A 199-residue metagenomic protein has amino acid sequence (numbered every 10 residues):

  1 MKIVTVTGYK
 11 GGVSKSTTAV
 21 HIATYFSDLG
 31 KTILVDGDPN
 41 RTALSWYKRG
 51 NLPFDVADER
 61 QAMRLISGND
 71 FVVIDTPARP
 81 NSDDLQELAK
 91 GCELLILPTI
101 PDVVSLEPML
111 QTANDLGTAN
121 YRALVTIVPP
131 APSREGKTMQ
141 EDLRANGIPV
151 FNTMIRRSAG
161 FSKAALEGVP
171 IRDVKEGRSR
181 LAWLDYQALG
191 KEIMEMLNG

Functional and structural regions predicted by a protein language model:
K2-V13, V20-K90, A165-D173: P-loop/Walker-type NTP enzyme "switch/lid" segment
I33-L34, I74, L97, A123-V125: Structural beta-sheet core signal
L88-G91, N114-N120, R144: Short, conserved loop/helix-junction motifs that constitute active-site signature segments in enzyme catalytic cores
G91-M109, P129-P132: Conserved Switch II/interswitch segment of TRAFAC-class P-loop GTPases
L106-P130: Conserved C-terminal guanine-recognition region of P-loop GTPase G domains, centered on the G4
Q140-R172, E192: Beta-strand-loop-alpha "switch" segments that mediate conformational coupling across diverse proteins
R172-G199: NTP-binding/hydrolysis catalytic cores, primarily Walker-type P-loop NTPases
